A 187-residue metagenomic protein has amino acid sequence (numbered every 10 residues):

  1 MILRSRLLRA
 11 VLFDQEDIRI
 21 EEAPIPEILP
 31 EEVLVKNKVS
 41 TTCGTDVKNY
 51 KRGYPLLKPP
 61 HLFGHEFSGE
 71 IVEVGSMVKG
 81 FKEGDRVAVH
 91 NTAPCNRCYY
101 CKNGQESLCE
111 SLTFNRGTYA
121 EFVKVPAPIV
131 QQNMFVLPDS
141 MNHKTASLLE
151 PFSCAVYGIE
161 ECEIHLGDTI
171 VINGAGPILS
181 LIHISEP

Functional and structural regions predicted by a protein language model:
L3-A10: Short structural boundary motif marking the start of a folded domain
L8, E32-L34, T169: Residues that mark the start of a beta-strand
F13, P24-I25, K58-G64, S111-G117 (+1 more regions): Short Gly/Pro-enriched turn/cap motifs at secondary-structure boundaries
P26-S40, G53-Y99, V136-S140: Glycine-rich beta-strand-centered segment in the early N-terminal region that forms part of a ligand/cofactor-binding
T45-V47: Cytochrome P450 core scaffold surrounding the K-helix E-X-X-R motif and the conserved "meander" helix-loop region
C95-N173: NAD(P)H dinucleotide-binding glycine-rich loop of Rossmann-like/cofactor-binding domains, especially the beta1-alpha1
G176-P177: Glycine-rich NAD(P) Rossmann-fold beta1-alpha1 loop
S180-P187: Residue-level detector of conserved catalytic or cofactor/ligand-binding positions in enzyme active sites
